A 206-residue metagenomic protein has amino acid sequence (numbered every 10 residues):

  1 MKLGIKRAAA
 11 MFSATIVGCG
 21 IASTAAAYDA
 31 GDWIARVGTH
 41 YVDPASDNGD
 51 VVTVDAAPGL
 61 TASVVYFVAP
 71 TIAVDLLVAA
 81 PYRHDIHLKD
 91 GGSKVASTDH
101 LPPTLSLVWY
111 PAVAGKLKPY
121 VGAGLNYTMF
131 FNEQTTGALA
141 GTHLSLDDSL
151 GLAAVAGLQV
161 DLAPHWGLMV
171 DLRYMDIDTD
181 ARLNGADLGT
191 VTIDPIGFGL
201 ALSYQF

Functional and structural regions predicted by a protein language model:
M1-G31: Cleavable N-terminal export/targeting peptides
A30-D32, T39, S63-G137, F198-F206: Gram-negative (and chloroplast) outer-membrane scaffold detector with strong preference for beta-barrel transmembrane
Y41-A45, A56-P58, A80, D99-L101 (+4 more regions): Transmembrane beta-barrel architecture of outer-membrane proteins
S46-V52, D85-G92, F131-A140, M175 (+1 more regions): Outer-membrane beta-barrel translocator domains and adjoining extracellular loop/strand segments of Gram-negative
V51-A56, G92-D99, A140-D148, D187-D194: Replace "Gram-negative outer membrane beta-barrel proteins" with "bacterial and organellar outer membrane beta-barrel
S63-F67, V155-G157, M169: Short, conserved structural micro-motifs that define repeat-unit consensus positions and nucleotide-binding loops
R83-H87, V95-S97, A163-F206: Predominantly the C-terminal beta-signal and adjacent terminal strand-loop region of outer-membrane beta-barrel
Q159-D161: Conserved C-terminal beta-signal and adjacent last beta-strands/turns of outer-membrane beta-barrel proteins
